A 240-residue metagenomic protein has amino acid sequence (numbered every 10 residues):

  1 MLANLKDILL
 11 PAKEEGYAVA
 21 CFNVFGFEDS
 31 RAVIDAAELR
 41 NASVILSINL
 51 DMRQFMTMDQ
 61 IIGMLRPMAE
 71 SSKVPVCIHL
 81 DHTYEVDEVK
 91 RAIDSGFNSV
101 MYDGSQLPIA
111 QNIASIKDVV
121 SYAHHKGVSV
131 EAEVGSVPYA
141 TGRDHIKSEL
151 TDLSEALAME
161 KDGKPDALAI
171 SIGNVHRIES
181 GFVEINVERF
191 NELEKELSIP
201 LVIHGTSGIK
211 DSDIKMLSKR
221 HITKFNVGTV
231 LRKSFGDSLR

Functional and structural regions predicted by a protein language model:
A3-E15, F25-D51, D59-P75, T83-L197 (+4 more regions): Alpha/beta enzyme core
Q54: Acidic-and-aromatic substrate-binding clefts and catalytic sites of carbohydrate-active enzymes
H204-S207, V227: Glycine-rich beta-strand-to-loop/alpha-helix junction loops that act as flexible
